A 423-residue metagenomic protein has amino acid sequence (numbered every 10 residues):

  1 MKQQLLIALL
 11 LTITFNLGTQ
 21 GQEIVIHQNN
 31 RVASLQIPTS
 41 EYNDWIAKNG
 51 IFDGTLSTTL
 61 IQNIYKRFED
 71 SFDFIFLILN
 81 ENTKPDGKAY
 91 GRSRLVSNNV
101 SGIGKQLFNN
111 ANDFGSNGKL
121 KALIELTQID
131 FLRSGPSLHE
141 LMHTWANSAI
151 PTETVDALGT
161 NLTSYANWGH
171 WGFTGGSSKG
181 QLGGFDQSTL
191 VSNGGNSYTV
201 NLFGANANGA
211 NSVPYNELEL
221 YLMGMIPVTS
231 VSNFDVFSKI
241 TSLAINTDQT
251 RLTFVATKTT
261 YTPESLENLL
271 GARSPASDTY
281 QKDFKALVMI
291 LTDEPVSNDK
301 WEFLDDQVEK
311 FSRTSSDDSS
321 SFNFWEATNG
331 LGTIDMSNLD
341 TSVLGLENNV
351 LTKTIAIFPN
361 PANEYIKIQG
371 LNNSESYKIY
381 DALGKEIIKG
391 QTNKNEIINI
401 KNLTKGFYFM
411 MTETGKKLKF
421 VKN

Functional and structural regions predicted by a protein language model:
M1-Q22, G345-E347, F407: Bacterial Sec-dependent N-terminal signal peptides
Q22-S134, L141, D248-D340: Zn2+-dependent metallopeptidase catalytic core
I64, F68, W145, A149 (+1 more regions): Sec/Tat-exported extracytoplasmic proteins
P85-K88, A146, S232: Extracytoplasmic/secreted cell-surface and envelope-processing proteins
D130-G135, S212, N216: Solvent-exposed, acidic/flexible segments
L138-L158: Catalytic Zn2+-binding segment of zinc metalloproteases
T152-S342: Replace "(M1/M4/M9/M12/WLM)" with "(e.g., M1/M4/M8/M9/M12/M26/WLM)" and add "not limited to" to clarify scope
E347-N423: C-terminal outer-membrane/trafficking sorting elements
